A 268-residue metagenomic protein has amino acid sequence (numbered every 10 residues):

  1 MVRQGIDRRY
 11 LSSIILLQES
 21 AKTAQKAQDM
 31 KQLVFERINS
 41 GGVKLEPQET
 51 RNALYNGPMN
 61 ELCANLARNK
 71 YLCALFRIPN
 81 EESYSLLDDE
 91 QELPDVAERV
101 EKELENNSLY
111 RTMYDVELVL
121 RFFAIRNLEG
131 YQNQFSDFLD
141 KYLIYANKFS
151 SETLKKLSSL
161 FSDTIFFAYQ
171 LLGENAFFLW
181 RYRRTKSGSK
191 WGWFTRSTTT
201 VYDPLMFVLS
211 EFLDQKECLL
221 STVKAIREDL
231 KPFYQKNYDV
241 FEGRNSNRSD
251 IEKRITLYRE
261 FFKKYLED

Functional and structural regions predicted by a protein language model:
M1-G130, D140, Q235, D239-S246: Basic- and aromatic-enriched surface patches that contact anionic nucleotides/nucleic acids
T112-D268: C-terminal subdomains that position terminal phosphate/3'-OH groups for nucleotidyl transfer/ligation, primarily on
